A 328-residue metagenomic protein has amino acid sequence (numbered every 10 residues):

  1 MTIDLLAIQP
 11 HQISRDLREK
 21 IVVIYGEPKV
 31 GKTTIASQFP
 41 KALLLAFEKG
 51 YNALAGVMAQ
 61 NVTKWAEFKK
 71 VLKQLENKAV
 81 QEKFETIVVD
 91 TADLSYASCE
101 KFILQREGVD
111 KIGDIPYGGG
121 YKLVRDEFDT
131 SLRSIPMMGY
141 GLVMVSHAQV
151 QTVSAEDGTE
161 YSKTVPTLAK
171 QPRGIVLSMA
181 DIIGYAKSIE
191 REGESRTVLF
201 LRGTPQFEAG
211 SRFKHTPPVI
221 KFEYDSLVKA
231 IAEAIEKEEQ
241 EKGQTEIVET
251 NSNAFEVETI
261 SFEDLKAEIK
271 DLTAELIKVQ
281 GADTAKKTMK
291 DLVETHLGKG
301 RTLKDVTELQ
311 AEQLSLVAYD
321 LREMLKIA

Functional and structural regions predicted by a protein language model:
M1-Q12: N-terminal pre-Walker A segment at the start of P-loop NTPase domains
T2-I3, V30, F39, A234-A328: Interfaces that engage single-stranded nucleic acids at replication/repair/recombination sites
H11-E82, T86: Walker A/P-loop NTP-binding active-site region of P-loop NTPases, recognizing the glycine-rich GxxxxGKT/S
Q38, V71, S95-S98, S131-S134 (+2 more regions): Alpha-helical scaffold elements adjacent to nucleotide-binding pockets in ATP/GTP-utilizing enzyme cores
A42-L44, L142, I182-Y185: Short, well-ordered beta-strand core segments
T91: Walker B catalytic acidic pair
L94-Q171: P-loop NTPase motor core
Q151-I260: Conserved GTP-binding G-domain of TRAFAC-class P-loop NTPases and closely related GTPase folds
